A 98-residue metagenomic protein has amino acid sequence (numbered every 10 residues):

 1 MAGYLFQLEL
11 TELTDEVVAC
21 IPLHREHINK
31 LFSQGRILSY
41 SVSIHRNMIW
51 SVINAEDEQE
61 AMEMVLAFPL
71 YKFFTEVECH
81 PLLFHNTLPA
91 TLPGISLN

Functional and structural regions predicted by a protein language model:
M1-N98: Conserved, structured core segments of small domains
